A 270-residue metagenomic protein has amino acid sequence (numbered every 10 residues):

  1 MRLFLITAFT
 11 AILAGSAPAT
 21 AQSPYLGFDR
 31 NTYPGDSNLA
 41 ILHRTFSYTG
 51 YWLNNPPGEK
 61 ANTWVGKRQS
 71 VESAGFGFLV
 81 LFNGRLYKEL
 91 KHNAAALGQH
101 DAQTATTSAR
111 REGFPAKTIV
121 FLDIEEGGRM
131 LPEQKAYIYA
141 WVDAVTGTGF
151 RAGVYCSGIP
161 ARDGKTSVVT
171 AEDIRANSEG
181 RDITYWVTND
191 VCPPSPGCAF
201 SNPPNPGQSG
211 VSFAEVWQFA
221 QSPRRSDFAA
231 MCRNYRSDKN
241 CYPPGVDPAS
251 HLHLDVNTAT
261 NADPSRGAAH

Functional and structural regions predicted by a protein language model:
M1-F4: Positively charged n-region of N-terminal signal peptides that target proteins for export
I6-G15: Bacterial N-terminal signal peptides
A17-A21: Sec/Tat signal peptide C-region and signal peptidase I cleavage site
Q22-T148: Substrate-binding cleft of extracellular glycoside hydrolase catalytic domains
Q22-T32, L39, A171-H270: Functionally critical loop-and-helix segments that line ligand-binding/catalytic clefts of soluble enzyme domains
Y51, V80, V154, W186-V187: Structural beta-sheet core signal
Q134, D163-I174: Distinct, well-ordered alpha-helical segments
T148-S167: Aromatic-lined carbohydrate-recognition surfaces of secreted/lumenal glycan-active proteins
